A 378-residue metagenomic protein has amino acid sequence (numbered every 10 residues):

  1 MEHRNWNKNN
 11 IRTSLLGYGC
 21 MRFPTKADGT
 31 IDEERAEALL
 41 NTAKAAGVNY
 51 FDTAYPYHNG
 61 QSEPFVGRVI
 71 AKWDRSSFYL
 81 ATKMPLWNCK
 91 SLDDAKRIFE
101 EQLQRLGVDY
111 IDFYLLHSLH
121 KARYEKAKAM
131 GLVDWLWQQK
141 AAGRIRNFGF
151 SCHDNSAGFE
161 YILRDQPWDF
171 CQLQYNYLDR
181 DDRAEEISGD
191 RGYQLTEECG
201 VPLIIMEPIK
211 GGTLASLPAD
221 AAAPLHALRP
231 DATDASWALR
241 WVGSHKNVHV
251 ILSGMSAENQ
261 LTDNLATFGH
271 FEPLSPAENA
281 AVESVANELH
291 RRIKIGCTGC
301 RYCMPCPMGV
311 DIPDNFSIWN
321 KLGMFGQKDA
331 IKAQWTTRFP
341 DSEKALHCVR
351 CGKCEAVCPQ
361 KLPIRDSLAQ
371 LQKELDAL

Functional and structural regions predicted by a protein language model:
M1-F78, W135, A141: N-terminal binding-site loop/beta-alpha segment at the start of enzyme catalytic domains that lines or forms
W6, Y18, A43, F51 (+12 more regions): Conserved, mostly hydrophobic/aromatic
N7-R12, A45, G67-S77, E100-D109 (+2 more regions): Acidic (Asp/Glu)-rich catalytic clusters
M21-E34, K83-D93, E125, A222-P230: Active-site mouth loops of central-metabolism enzymes
T30-A43, S91-L106, H153-I162, D234-L239: Short, acidic/polar
L103-Y124: Active-site groove signature of glycoside hydrolases
L119-T298, Y302-V310, D314-S317, G326-I331 (+2 more regions): Beta/alpha (TIM)-barrel catalytic core signal, keyed to glycine-rich beta->alpha loops juxtaposed to Asp/Glu that bind
M324-K353, A377-L378: Short Fe-S-cluster ligation motifs
